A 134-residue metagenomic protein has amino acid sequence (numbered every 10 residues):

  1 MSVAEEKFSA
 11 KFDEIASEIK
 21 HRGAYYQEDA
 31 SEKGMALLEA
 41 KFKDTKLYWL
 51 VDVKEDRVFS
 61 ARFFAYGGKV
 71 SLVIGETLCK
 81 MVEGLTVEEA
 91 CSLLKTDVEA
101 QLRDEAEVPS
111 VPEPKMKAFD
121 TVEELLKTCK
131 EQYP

Functional and structural regions predicted by a protein language model:
M1-P134: Domain-level signature for proteins that mediate thiol-based redox and metal-cofactor handling
